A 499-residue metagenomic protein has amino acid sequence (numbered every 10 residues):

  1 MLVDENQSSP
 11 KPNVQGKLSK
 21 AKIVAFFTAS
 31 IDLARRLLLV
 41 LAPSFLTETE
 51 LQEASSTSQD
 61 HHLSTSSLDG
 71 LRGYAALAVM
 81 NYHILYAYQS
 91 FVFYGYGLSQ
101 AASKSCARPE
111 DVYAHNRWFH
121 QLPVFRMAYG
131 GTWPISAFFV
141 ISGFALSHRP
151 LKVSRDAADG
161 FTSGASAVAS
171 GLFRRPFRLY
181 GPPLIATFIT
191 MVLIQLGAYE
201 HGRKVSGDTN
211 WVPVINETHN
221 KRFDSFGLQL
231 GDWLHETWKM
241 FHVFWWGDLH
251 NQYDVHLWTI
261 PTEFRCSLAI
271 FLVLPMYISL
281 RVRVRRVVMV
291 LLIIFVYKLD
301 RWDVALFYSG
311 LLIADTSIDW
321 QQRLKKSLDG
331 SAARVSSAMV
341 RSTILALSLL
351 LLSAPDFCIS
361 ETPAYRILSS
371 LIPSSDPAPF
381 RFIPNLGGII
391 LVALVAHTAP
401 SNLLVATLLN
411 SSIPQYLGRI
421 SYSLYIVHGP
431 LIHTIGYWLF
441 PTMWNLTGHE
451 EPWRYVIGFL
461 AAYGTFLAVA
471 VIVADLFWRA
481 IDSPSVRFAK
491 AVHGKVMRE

Functional and structural regions predicted by a protein language model:
G16, F26-I31, A101-A107, P123 (+2 more regions): Membrane-interface helix-loop-helix regions
G16-E53, K326-S331, S411, I435-P452 (+2 more regions): Membrane-proximal cytoplasmic C-terminal regulatory module of class A 7TM GPCRs
S66, P123-I135, S225, L249-T262 (+4 more regions): Interfacial loop-to-helix transition and helix-capping segments at the boundaries of transmembrane helices
S66-V153, L179-P183, Y425-I426, V456: Functionally critical transmembrane alpha-helices in membrane proteins and complexes, commonly lining
L68, R72-A75, A128-I135, F139 (+8 more regions): Transmembrane alpha-helical segments and their boundary/interface "anchor" motifs in multi-pass integral membrane
L146-S147, C266-S279, P430-M443: Membrane-interfacial alpha-helical segments at the cytosolic side of multi-pass membrane proteins
F264-F295, Q322-A333: Solvent-exposed interhelical
R341-S483: Alpha-helical transmembrane segments of multi-pass integral membrane proteins
